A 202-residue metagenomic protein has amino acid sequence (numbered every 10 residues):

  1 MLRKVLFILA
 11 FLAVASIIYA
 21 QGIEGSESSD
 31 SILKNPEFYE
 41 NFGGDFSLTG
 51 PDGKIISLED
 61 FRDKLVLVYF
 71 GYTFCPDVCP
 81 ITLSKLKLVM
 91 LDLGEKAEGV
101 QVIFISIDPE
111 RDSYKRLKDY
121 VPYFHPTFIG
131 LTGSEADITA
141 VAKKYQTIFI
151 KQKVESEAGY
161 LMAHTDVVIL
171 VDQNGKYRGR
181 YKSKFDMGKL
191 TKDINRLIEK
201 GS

Functional and structural regions predicted by a protein language model:
M1-D45, T49, K200-S202: N-terminal targeting signals for export/organelle localization
G43-G44, V66, T165-V167: Short loop/turn microsegments at loop-to-beta-strand junctions
I56-S57, R178: Generic structural signal for well-ordered beta-strand positions
L58-I81, L86: Short active-site neighborhood of thiol/selenol oxidoreductases, capturing the structured segment around
V66-Y69, V102-S106, I169, R180: Soluble periplasmic/extracytoplasmic beta-strand elements of cell-envelope proteins
L83-V141: Structural microenvironment flanking redox-active thiols in thiol-disulfide oxidoreductases
D137-D193: Thiol/disulfide oxidoreductase modules built on the thioredoxin-like
D193-K200: C-terminal alpha-helix
